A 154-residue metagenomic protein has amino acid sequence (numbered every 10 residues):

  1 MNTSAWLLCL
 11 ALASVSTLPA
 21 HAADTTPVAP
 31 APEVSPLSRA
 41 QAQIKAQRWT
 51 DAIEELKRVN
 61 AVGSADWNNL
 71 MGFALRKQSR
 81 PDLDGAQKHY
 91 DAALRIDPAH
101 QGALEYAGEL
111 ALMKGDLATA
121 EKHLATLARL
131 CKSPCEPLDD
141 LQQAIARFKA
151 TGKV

Functional and structural regions predicted by a protein language model:
T25-E33, E121-V154: Terminal, low-structured helical/coil segments at or just beyond the last alpha-helical repeat
A31-V59, D66: Alpha-helical segment of the N-proximal tetratricopeptide repeat
Q43, L75-K77, A111, K149: Residue at a conserved register position within TPR or TPR-like alpha-solenoid repeats
A46-D51, S79-A92, G115-H123: Structural signature of tandem alpha-helical TPR/SEL1-like repeats, specifically the intra-repeat loop/turn
V59-V62, I96, R129-S133: Structural marker of alpha-solenoid helical repeat scaffolds
W67-N69, A103, P137: TPR alpha-solenoid repeat register
L70-M71, Y106, D140-A144: Canonical tetratricopeptide repeat
